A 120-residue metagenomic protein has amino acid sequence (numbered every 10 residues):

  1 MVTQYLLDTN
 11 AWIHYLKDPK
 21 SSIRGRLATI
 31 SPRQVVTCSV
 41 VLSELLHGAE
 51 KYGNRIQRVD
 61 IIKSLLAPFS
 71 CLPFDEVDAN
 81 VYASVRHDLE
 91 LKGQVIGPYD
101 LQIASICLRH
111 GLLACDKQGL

Functional and structural regions predicted by a protein language model:
M1-Q4, L101-L120: Acidic, metal-binding active-site segment of PIN/NYN-like and related structure-specific nucleases
M1-T37, H47-S64: Short, well-structured N-terminal submotif of metal-dependent ribonuclease cores
T9, E76, D100-L101: Conserved glycosyltransferase catalytic-site signature
W12-I13, L42-L45, A79, L120: A generic structural signal for short hydrophobic patches within well-formed alpha-helices
S31-Q34, P68-S70, L108-L113: Short active-site oxyanion
L42, V59-I62, A79-Y82, D100: A general structural signal for well-ordered alpha-helical segments in protein cores
P68-L91: Acidic catalytic patch
